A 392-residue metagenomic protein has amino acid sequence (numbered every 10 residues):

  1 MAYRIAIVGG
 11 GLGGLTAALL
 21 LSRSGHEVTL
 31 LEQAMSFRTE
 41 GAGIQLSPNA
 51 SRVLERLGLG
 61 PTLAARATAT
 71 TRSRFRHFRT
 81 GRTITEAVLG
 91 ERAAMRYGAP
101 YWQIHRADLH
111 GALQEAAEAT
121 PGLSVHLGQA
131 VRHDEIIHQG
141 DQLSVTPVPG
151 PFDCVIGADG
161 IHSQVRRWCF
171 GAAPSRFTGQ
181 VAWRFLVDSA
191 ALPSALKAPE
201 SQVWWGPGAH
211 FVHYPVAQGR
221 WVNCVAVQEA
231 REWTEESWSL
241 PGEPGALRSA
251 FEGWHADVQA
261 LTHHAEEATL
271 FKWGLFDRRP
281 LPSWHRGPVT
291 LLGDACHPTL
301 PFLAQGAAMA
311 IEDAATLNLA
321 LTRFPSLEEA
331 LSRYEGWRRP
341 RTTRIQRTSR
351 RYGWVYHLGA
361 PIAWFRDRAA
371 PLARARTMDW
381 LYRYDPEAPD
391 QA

Functional and structural regions predicted by a protein language model:
M1-I5, S22, S47-D188, R231-A250 (+1 more regions): Conserved N-terminal helical subregion
R4, E27, W221-C224: Residues at the starts of beta-strands that form the adenosine-phosphate
V8-R23, E27-M35, I156-G157, W183 (+3 more regions): Conserved mid-domain beta->alpha element of the FAD-binding
P61, S189-K197, W233, D257 (+1 more regions): Short helix-loop capping/hinge motifs at secondary-structure junctions, enriched in acidic/polar residues
T71, L127, P207-A209, F271: Short beta-strand or tight-loop elements that sit immediately N-terminal to catalytic metal-binding acidic residues
P199-T234, P244, F251-G253, L275: Active-site substrate-recognition segment that forms the wall of the catalytic cavity or substrate channel
S237-K272, L327: Flavin-binding catalytic cores
P371-A392: C-terminal auxiliary extensions adjacent to catalytic cores
